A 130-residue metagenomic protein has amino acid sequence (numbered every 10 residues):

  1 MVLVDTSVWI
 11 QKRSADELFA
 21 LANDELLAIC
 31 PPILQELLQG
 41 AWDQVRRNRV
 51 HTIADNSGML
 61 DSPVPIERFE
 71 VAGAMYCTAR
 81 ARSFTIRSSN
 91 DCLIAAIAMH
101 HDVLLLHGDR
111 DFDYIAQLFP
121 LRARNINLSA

Functional and structural regions predicted by a protein language model:
M1, A95, M99-A130: Acidic, PIN/NYN-like endoribonuclease modules and their adjacent C-terminal/linker elements
M1-I29, I33, Q39-T52: Short, well-structured N-terminal submotif of metal-dependent ribonuclease cores
M1-V2, N23-L26, G58-L60, M99-L104: Short active-site oxyanion
V8-W9, I33, R68, L93-I94 (+1 more regions): Alpha-helix capping/helix-boundary segments
E36-L37, V71, Y114-I115: Phosphate- and divalent-cation-binding pockets in alpha/beta enzyme and binding domains that engage nucleotide-derived
Q44-N48, R80, R122-I126: Short, hinge-like loop/turn segments at secondary-structure boundaries
G58, A72-A74, Q117-L121: Short secondary-structure transition/capping segments
L60-L106: Active-site neighborhoods of divalent-metal-dependent phosphate/nucleic-acid chemistry enzymes
